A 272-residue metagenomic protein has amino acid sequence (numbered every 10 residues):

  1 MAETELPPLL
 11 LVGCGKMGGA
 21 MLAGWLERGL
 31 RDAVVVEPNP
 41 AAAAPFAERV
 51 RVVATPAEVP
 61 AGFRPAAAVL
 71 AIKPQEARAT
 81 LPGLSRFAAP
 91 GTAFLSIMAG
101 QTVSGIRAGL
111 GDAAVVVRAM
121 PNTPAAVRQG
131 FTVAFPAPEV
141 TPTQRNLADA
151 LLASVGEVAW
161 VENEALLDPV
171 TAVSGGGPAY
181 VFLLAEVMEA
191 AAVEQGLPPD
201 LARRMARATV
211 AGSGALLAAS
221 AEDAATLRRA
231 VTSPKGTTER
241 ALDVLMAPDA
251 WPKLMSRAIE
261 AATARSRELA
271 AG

Functional and structural regions predicted by a protein language model:
M1-E58, F63, A67, G130 (+1 more regions): NAD(P)+-binding Rossmann beta1-loop-alpha1 motif at the extreme N-terminus of oxidoreductases
A2, R207-G272: NAD(P)-dependent Rossmann-like dehydrogenase/reductase catalytic/cofactor-binding core
M21, W25, A43-F46, T80-L84 (+2 more regions): Hydrophobic packing residues within well-ordered alpha-helices of enzyme cores
P40, V53-A134, P138: Rossmann-like NAD(P)(H) cofactor-binding subdomain of soluble oxidoreductases
A43, V59, I106, P198-M205 (+2 more regions): Small-residue helix-packing motif on alpha-helices
F87, G105-V115, F131-P169, Y180-A219 (+1 more regions): Internal alpha-helical scaffold of NAD(P)-dependent oxidoreductase catalytic cores
D168-A179, R228: A short glycine-threonine-serine/GTX helix/turn-capping micro-motif
